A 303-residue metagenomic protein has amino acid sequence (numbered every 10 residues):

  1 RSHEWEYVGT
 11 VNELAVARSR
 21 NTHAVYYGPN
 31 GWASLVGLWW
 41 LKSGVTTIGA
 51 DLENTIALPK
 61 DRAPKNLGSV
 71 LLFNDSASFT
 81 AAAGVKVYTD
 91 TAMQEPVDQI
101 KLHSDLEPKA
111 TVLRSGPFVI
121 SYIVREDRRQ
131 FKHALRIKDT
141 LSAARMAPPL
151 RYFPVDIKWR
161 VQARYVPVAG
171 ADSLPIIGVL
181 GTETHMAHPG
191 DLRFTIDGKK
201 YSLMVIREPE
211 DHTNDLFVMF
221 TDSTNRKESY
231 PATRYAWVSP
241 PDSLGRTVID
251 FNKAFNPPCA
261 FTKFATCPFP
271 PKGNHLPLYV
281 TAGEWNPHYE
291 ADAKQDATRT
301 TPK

Functional and structural regions predicted by a protein language model:
R1-E6, V11, A82-A83, Y88-Q162 (+2 more regions): C-terminal boundary/linker segments immediately following FHA domains
R1-W39: N-terminal pre-domain segments of enzymes
G9, L35, W40-P108: Forkhead-associated
T47, K60-P64, S69-T80, E183-Y230: Mid-length scaffold segments of soluble, non-membrane domains
Q99-I100, A110, D191, R234-P240: Beta-strand-rich interaction surfaces with strong enrichment in secreted/lumenal proteins
R145-E210: Conserved, compact domain cores that house catalytic/ligand-binding motifs in diverse enzymes and effector modules
P148, N225, W237, R246-V248 (+1 more regions): Extended, aromatic/histidine-rich regions of cofactor-dependent oxidoreductases associated with respiratory
